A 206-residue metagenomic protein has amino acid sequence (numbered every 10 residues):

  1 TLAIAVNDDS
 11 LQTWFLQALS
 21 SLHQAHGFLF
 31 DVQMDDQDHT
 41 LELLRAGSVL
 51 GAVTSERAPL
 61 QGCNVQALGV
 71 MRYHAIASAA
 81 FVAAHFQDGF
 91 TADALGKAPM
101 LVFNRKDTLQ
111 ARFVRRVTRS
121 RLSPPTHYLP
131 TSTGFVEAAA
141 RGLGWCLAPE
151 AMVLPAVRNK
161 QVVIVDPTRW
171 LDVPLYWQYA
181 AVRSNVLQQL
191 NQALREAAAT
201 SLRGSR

Functional and structural regions predicted by a protein language model:
T1-A5, A52, I76, L101 (+2 more regions): Short, well-ordered beta-strand segments
T1-Q61: Central regulatory/effector-binding core of bacterial HTH transcription factors
D8, M34, N104, T168 (+1 more regions): Short loop or secondary-structure boundary microenvironments that flank and position key functional residues
W14, D166-R206: A late-sequence structural motif
D36-Q37, T54-P59, S78-A79, T131 (+1 more regions): Beta->alpha turn/N-cap motifs
L50-T54, G144-A148, I164-V165: Paired acidic/hydrophobic, glycine-rich loop segments that form the ligand-binding mouth/hinge of periplasmic-binding
N64-R72, I76-L143, V157-W170, T200-R206: C-terminal regulatory
